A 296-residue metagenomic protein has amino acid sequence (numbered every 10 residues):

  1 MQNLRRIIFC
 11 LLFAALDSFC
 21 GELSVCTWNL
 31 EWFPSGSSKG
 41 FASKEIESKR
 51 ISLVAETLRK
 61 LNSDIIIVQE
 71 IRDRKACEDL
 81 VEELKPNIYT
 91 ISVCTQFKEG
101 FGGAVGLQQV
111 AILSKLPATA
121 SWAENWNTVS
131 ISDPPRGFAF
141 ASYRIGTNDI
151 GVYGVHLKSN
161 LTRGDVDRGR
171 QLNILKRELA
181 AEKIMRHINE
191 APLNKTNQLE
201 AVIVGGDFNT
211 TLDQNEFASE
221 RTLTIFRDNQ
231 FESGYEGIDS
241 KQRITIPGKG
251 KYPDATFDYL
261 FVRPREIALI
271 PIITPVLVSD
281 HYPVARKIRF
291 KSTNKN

Functional and structural regions predicted by a protein language model:
Q2, S18-N87, C94-G102, L107 (+3 more regions): N-terminal, active-site-proximal structural segment of metallo-dependent hydrolase catalytic domains
L4-A15: Sec-dependent N-terminal signal peptides
V25-L30, V54-L80, A141, V152 (+4 more regions): Active-site beta-strand/loop signature of hydrolases that rely on acidic residues for catalysis
K39-E45, N62-V68, K98-F101, V166-R177 (+5 more regions): Second-shell loop/turn segments in exported
R50-V54, I67, D73-A76, L80 (+6 more regions): Stable alpha-helical elements in mature extracytoplasmic
I65, I71-K158: Structured beta-strand-rich core segments of catalytic domains in phosphoester-bond hydrolases
N148, G154-N173: Active-site His/acidic residue clusters
I188-I203, N209-N296: Metal-dependent phosphoester-hydrolase catalytic domains
